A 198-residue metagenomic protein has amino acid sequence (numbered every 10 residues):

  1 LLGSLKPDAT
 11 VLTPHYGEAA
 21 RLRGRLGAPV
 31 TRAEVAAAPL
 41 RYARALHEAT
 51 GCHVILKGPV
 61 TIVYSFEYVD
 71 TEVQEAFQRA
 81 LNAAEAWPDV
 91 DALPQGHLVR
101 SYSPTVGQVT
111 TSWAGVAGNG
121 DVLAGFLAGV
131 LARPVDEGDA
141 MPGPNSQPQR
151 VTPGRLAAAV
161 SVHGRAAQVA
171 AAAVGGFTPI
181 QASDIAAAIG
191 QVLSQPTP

Functional and structural regions predicted by a protein language model:
L1-S103, Q108: Glycine-rich phosphate/dinucleotide-binding loop and adjoining beta-alpha-beta core of small-molecule
T13-Y16, A37-L40, A117-G120, Q149-P153 (+1 more regions): Electropositive phosphate-/nucleotide-binding environments in soluble metabolic enzymes
P14, G107, T111-A124: Glycine/serine-rich anion-binding loops at beta->alpha junctions that coordinate negatively charged ligand groups
G17-E18, V60-T61, T111-W113, V160-R165: Acidic, glycine-rich active-site loops and adjacent beta-strand->loop/helix elements that engage anionic groups
A20, L40, R44-H47, V60 (+3 more regions): Predominant activation on well-ordered alpha-helical scaffold segments within soluble catalytic domains
R21-G24, V116-S146, V151-S161: Short, small-residue alpha-helix embedded
E67-V69, D136, L193-P198: Generic C-terminal helix-cap and adjacent flexible tail
P94, P142-G143, G164-P198: Charged C-terminal helix
